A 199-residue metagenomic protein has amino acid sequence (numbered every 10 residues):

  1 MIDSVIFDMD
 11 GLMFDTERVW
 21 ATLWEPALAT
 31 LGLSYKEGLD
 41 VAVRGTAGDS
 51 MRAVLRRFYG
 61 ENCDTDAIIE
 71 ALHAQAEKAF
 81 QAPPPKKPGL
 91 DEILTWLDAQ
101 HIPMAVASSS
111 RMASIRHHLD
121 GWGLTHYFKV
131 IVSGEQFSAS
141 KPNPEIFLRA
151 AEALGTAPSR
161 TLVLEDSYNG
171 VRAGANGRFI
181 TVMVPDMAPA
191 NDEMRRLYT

Functional and structural regions predicted by a protein language model:
I2-Q100: N-terminal helical cap/lid subdomain that shapes the substrate entry/recognition surface in HAD-like hydrolases
M13, R44, M104, A139 (+1 more regions): Conserved SAM-binding loop
S34, N62, T125-K129, A157: Conserved H-loop
L90-D120, G174: Substrate-recognition element of Asp-dependent hydrolases with the DxDx(T/V) motif
G123-S133, D192-T199: Structural recognition of alpha->loop->beta junctions
S140-Y168: Conserved Lys-Pro-Asp/Glu-containing loop-to-beta segment of HAD-superfamily phosphomonoesterases, centered on
L162-T199: Acidic, Mg2+-coordinating phosphoryl-transfer loop and its flanking beta/alpha structural elements, shared across
